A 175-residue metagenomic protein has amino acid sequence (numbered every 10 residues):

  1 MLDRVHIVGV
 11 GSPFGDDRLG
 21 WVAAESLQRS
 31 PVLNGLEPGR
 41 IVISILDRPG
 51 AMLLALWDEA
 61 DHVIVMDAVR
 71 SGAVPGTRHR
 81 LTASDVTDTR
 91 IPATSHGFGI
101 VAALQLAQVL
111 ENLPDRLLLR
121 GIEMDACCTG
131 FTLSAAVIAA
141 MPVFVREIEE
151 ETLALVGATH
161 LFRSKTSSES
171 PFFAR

Functional and structural regions predicted by a protein language model:
M1-P114, L119-I122, F131-P142, I148-R175: N-terminal catalytic or cofactor-binding beta/alpha core of small enzyme domains
C127-C128: Short, solvent-exposed loop/turn segments at secondary-structure junctions
